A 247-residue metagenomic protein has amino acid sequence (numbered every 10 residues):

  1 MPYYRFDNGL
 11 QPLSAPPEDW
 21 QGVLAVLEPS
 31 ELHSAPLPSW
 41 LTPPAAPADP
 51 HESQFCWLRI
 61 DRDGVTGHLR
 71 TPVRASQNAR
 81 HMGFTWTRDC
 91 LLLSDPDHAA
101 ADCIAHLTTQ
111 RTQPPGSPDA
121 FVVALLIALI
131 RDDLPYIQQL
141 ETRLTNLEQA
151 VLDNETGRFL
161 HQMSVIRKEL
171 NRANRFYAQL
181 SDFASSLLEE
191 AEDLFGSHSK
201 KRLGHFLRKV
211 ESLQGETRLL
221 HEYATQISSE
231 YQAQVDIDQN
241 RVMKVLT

Functional and structural regions predicted by a protein language model:
M1-T112, Q179, F183-F195: Helix-boundary and N-terminal cytosolic regulatory elements
V26-P29, I127, R167: Conserved residues at beta->alpha junctions
S34, A100-A101, P118-D119, L203 (+1 more regions): Alpha-helix initiation and N-capping motif
P36-P38, L126, E148, L207: A generic alpha-helix structural signal
I60-R62, D153, I237: Generic structural "secondary-structure junction" signal
Q77-R158: Switch/coupling subdomain of P-loop NTPase systems
E155-T247: Membrane-associated alpha-helical segments
